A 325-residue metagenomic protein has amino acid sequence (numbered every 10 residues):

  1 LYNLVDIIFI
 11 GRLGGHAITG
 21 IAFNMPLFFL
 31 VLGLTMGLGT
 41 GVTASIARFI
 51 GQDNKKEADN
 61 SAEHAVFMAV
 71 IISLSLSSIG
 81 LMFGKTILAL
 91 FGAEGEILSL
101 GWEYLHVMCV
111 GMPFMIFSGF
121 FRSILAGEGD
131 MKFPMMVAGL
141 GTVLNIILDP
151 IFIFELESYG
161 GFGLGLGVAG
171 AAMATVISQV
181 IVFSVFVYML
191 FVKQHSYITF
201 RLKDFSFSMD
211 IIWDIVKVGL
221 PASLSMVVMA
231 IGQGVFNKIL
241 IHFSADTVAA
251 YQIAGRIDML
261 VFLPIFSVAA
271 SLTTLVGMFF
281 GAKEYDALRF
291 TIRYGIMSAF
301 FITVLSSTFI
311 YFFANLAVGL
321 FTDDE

Functional and structural regions predicted by a protein language model:
L1-T19, L88-G95, I153-L166, S223 (+4 more regions): Helix-terminus/linker motif at the lipid-water interface of multi-pass membrane proteins
Y2, I72, L76, G80 (+10 more regions): Alpha-helical transmembrane segments of multipass membrane proteins
I18-S78, M115-P134, Y251-A314: Small-residue-rich hydrophobic transmembrane alpha-helices
G39, M108-A126, P134-T142, A171-F186 (+1 more regions): Short runs within selected transmembrane alpha-helices of multi-pass transporters and secretion channels
S75-H106, L305-E325: Short membrane-interface helical motifs at transmembrane helix boundaries in multi-pass membrane transporters
G80, S123, D149, I153 (+4 more regions): Structural signal for membrane-spanning alpha-helices in multi-pass inner-membrane proteins, emphasizing helix cores
Y104, V137-I147, I151, G160-H195: Hydrophobic alpha-helical transmembrane segments
A172-T175, V187-M229: Interhelical loop/hinge segments that connect adjacent transmembrane helices in multipass membrane
